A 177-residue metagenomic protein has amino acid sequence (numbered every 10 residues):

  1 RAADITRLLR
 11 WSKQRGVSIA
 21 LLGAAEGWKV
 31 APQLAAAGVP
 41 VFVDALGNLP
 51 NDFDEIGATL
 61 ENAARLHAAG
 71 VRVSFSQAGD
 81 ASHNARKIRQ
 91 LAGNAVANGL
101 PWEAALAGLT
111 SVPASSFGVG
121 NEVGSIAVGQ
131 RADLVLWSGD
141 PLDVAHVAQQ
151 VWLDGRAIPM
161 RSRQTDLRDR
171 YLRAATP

Functional and structural regions predicted by a protein language model:
R1, S18-G27, L46-D52: Catalytic beta/alpha-barrel core
R1-I19, V147, L153, R161 (+1 more regions): Polyanionic/metal-chelating signatures
A2-I5, E26-A31, A81-H83: Active-site environment of divalent metal-dependent phosphoester hydrolases
Q14, P32-A35, P40, D44-W137 (+1 more regions): His/Asp/Glu-enriched, well-ordered alpha-helical/loop segment that forms or immediately abuts the divalent-metal
G27, L49, A81, L142-D143: Surface-exposed, flexible loop/turn segments at secondary-structure boundaries
A127-Y171: C-terminal cap of metal-dependent C-N hydrolases
L172-T176: Charged, amphipathic alpha-helical linkers/stalks
